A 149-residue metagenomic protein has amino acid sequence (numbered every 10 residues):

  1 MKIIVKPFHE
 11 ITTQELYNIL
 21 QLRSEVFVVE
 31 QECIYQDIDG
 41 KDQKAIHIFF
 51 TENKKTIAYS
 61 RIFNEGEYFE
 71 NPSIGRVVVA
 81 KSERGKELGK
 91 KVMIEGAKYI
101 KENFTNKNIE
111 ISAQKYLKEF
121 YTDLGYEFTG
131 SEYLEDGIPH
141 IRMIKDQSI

Functional and structural regions predicted by a protein language model:
M1-H47, E52-K55: Short amphipathic alpha-helix that is part of the acyltransferase structural core
I38-Q43, G66, L134-D136: A short beta-turn/loop motif at secondary-structure boundaries
F49, K55-E65, N71-S73, V78: Conserved beta-strand in the GNAT
E65-I74, R84, N103-K107, G137-P139: A conserved beta-turn-beta hairpin within the catalytic core of GNAT-like acetyltransferases that forms part
V79, G85-K98: Conserved acetyl-CoA-binding loop-helix of GNAT-fold acetyltransferases
M93, I100-A113: Conserved GNAT acetyl-CoA-binding A-motif
E110-S112, T122, E127-R142: Conserved catalytic-core motifs of GNAT/GCN5-like acyltransferases
